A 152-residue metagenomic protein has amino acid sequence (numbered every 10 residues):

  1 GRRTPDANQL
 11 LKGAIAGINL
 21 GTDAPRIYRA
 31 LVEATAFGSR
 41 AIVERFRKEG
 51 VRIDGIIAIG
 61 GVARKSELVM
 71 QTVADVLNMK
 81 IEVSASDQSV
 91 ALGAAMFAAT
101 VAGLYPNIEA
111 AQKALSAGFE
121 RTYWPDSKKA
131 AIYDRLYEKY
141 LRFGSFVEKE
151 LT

Functional and structural regions predicted by a protein language model:
G1-T152: Glycine/Thr-rich phosphate-binding loops that ligate phosphate moieties of nucleotide and other phosphorylated ligands
